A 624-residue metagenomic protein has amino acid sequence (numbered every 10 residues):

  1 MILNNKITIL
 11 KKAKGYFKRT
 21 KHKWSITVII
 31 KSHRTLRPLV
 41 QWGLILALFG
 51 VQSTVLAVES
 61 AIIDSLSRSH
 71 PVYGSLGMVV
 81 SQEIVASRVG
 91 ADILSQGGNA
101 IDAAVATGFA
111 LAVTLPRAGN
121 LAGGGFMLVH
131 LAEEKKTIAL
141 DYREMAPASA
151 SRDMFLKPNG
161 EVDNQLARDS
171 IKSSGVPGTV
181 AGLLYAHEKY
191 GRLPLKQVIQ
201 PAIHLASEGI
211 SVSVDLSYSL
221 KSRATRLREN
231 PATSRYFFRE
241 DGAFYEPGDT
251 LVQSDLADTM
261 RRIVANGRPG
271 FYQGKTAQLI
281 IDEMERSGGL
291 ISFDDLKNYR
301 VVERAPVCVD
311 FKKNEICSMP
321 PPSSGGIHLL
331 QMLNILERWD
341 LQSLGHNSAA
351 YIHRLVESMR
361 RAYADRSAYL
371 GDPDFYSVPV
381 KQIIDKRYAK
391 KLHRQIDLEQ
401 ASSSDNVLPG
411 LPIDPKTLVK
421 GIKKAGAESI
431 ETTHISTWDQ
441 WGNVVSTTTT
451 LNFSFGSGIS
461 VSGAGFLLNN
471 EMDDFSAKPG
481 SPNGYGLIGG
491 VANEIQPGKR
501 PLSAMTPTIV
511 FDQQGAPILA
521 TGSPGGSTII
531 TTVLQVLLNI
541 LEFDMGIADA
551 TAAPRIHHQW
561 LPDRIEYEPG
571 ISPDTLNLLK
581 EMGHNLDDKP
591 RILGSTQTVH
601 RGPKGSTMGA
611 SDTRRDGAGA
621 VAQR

Functional and structural regions predicted by a protein language model:
M1-L36: N-terminal secretory signal peptides that target proteins for export/translocation
W42-S53: Bacterial N-terminal signal peptides
V58-R88, D92, A100-I101, V105-G267 (+5 more regions): Noncatalytic scaffold domains of N-terminal-nucleophile
V113-H130, E134-A139, L290-S292, N443-Q513 (+2 more regions): Active-site rim segments in enzyme catalytic domains, especially the processed small/beta chain of N-terminal
E303, S429-T432, S454, S503-M505: Short, small/polar residue-rich loop motifs at catalytic or cofactor-binding pockets
R338-L451, A464, P479-G480, I488 (+1 more regions): Internal maturation/activation junctions in enzymes
K499, V533, E542-R591: Extended C-terminal subregions enriched in glycine
